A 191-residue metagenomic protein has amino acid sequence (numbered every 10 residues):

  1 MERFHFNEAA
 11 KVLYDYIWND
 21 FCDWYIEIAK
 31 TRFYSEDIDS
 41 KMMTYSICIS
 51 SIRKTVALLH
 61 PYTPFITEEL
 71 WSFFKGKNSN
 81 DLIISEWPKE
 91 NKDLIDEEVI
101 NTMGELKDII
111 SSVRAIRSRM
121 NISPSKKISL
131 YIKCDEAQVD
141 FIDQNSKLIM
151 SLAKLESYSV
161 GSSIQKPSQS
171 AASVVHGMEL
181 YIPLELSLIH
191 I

Functional and structural regions predicted by a protein language model:
M1-I189: Feature 926 captures the class I aminoacyl-tRNA synthetase adenylation module centered on the KMSKS loop
